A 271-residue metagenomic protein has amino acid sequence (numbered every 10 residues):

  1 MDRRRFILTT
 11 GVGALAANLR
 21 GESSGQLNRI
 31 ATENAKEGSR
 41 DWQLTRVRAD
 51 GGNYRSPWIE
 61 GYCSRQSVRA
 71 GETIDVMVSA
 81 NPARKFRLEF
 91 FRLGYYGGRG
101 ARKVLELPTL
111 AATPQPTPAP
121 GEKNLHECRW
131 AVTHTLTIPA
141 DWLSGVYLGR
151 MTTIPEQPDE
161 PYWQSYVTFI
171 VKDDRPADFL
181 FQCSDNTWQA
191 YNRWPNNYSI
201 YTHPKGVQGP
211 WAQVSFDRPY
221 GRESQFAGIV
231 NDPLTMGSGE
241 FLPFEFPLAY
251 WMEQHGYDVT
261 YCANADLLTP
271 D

Functional and structural regions predicted by a protein language model:
M1-G13: N-terminal secretory signal peptides and thylakoid transit peptides that target proteins across membranes
V12-R20: Hydrophobic h-region of N-terminal signal peptides that target proteins for export in Gram-negative bacteria
E22-E60: N-terminal pre-domain segments of enzymes
G38, P57, L93-T135: Extracellular/oxidizing-compartment recognition motifs
V47, I74, P270: Ligand-binding pocket scaffold of soluble enzyme catalytic domains
S56-E60, Q66, V167-V171: A structural signal for beta-strand and strand-to-loop patches characteristic of beta-rich domains
Y62-D75, S79, P116-I154: Ligand-binding face of N-terminal immunoglobulin V-set domains in extracellular IgSF glycoproteins
A83, E89-P108, E156, P161-P270: Aromatic-Pro/Gly-enriched surface loop or interdomain linker that acts as a lid/target-recognition segment
